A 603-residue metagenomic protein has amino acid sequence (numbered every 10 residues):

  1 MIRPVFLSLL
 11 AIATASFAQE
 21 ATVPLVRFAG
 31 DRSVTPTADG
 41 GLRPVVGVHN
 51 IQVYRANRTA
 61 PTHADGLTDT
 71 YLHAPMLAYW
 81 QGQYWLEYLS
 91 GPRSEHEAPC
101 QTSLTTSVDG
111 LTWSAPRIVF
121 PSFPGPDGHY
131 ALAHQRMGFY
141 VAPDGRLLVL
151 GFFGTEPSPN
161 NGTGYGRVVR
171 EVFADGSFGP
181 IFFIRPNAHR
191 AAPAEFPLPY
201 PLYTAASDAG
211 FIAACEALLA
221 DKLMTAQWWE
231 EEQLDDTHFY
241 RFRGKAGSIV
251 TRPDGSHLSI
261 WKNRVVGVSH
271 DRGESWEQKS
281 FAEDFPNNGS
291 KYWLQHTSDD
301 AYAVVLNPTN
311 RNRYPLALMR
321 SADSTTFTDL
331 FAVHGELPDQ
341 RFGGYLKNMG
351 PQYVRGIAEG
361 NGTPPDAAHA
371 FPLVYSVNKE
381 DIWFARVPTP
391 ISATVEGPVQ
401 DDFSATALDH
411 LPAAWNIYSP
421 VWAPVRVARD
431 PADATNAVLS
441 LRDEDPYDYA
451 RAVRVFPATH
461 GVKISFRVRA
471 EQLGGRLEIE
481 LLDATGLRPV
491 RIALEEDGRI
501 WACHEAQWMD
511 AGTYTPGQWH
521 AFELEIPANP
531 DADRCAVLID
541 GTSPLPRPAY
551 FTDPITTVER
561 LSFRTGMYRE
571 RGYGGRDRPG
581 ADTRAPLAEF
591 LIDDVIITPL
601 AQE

Functional and structural regions predicted by a protein language model:
Q19-T70, Y79-L132, V141-S290, H296-K347 (+2 more regions): Beta-rich carbohydrate-recognition and catalytic domains
F403, F466, Q518-A528, C535-V537: Short tryptophan-centered beta-strand motifs in secreted/extracellular beta-sheet-rich domains of glycan-recognition
F403, F522, F590-I597: Extracellular beta-strand elements of beta-rich domains used for carbohydrate recognition/degradation or cell-matrix
A407-V438: Extracellular glycan-recognition surfaces and repeat-rich motifs
D433-I500: Secretory/extracellular carbohydrate-interaction modules and structurally similar beta-sandwich "look-alikes"
V453-I464, A511-Q518, P586: Extracellular/lumenal carbohydrate-interaction signature centered on repeated Trp-anchored short motifs
W501-E523: Short, aromatic/His-centered strand-loop micro-motif at the edge of beta-sheets
R547-L591: Flexible glycan-contacting loops in extracellular carbohydrate-active proteins
